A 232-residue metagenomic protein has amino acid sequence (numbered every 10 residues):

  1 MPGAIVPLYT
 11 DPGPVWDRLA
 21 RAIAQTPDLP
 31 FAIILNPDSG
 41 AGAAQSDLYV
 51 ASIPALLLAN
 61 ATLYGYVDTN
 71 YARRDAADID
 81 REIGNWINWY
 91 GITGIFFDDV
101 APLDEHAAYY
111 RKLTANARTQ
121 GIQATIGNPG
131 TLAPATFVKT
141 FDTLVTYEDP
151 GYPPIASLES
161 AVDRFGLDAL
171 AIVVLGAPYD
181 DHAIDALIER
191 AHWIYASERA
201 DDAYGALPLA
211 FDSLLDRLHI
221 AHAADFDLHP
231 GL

Functional and structural regions predicted by a protein language model:
M1-L232: Glycan-processing catalytic domains of CAZymes
